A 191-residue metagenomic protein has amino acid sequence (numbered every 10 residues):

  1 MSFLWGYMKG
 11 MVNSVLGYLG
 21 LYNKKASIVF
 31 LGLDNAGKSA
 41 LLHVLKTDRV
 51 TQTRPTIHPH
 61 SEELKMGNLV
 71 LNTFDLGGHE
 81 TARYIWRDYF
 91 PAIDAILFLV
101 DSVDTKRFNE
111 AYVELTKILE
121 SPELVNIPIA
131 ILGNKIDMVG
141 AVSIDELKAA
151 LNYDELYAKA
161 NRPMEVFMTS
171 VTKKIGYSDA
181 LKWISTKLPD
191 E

Functional and structural regions predicted by a protein language model:
M1-E191: TRAFAC-class small GTPase G-domain
